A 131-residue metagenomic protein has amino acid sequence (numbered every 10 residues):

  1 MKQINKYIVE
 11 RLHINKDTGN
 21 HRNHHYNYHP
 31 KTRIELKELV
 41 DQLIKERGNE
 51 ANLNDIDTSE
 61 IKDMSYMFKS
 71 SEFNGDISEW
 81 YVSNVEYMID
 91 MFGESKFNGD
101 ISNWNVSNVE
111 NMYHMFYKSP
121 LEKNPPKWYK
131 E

Functional and structural regions predicted by a protein language model:
M1-E131: Negatively charged
